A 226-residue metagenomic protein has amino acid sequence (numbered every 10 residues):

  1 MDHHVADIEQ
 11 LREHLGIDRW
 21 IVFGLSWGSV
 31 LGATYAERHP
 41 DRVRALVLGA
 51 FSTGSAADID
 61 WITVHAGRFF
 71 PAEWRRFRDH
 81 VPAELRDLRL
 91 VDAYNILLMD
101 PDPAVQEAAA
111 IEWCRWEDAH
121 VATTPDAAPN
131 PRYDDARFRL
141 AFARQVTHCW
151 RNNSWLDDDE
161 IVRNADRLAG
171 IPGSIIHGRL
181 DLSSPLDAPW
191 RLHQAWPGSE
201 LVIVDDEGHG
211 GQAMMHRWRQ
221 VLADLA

Functional and structural regions predicted by a protein language model:
D2-W20: Conserved acidic catalytic loop of the alpha/beta-hydrolase fold
V22-G24, G49, I176: Short beta-strand immediately N-terminal to the catalytic nucleophile in serine-hydrolase-like folds
S29-P40, L46: Short glycine-enriched nucleophile-adjacent loop and the immediately C-terminal alpha-helix near the catalytic center
D41-I96, H148: A catalytic-pocket lid/entrance helix-loop region that shapes and gates access to the active site across common
H148-A165: Active-site nucleophile elbow and catalytic-triad environment of alpha/beta-hydrolase enzymes
D157, L182-A188: Conserved alpha/beta-hydrolase "acid-adjacent" motif
R163, S199-A226: Catalytic active-site module of serine/aspartate enzymes centered on a nucleophile-bearing elbow/loop
L168-A169, I175-H177: Short beta-strand/loop motif that positions the catalytic acidic residue of the alpha/beta-hydrolase fold
